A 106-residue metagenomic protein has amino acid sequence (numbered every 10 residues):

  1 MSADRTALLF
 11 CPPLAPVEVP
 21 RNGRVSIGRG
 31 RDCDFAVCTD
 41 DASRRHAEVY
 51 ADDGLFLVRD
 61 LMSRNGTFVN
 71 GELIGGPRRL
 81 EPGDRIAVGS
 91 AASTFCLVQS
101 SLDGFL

Functional and structural regions predicted by a protein language model:
M1-D40, Y50, S100-L106: Intrinsically disordered, low-complexity acidic Ser/Thr-rich regulatory segments
L8, I86-V88: Short, aromatic- and glycine-rich surface loops/edge beta-strands on solvent-exposed regions
C38, N70, G89: ABC transporter nucleotide-binding domain catalytic core, centered on the Walker B motif
R45-R85: Forkhead-associated
A92-F95: Short, charged beta-turn/beta-strand-edge "cap" motif at the junction between a beta-strand and an adjacent loop
